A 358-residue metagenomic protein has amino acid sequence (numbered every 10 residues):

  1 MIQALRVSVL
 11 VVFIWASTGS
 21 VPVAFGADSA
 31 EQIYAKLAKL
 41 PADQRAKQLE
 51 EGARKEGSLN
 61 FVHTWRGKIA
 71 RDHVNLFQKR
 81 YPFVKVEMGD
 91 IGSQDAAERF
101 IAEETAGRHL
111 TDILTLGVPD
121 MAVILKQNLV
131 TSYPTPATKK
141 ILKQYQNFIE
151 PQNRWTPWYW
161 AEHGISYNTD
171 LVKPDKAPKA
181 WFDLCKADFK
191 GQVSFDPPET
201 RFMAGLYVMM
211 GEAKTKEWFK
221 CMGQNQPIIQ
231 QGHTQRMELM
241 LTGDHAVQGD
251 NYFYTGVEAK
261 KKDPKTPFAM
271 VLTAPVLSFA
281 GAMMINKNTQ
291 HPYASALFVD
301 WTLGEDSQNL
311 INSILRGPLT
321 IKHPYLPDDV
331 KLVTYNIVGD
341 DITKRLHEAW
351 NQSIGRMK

Functional and structural regions predicted by a protein language model:
I14-V23: C-terminal segment of classical bacterial N-terminal signal peptides
A42-R54, H63-K85, I165, E258-A259 (+1 more regions): Short, polar/charged alpha-helical segment
N60-N75, V86-E103, H109-D244: Extracytoplasmic ligand-binding site segments that recognize negatively charged/polar headgroups
D120-V123, A246-T266: A ligand-binding cleft/hinge motif common to bilobed small-molecule-binding domains
W160-A161, F219-G223, P227-Q230, D263-T289 (+1 more regions): Periplasmic-binding protein-like
G164-L171, Y207-M209, F279-A294, L310-I314: A bilobed periplasmic-binding-protein/Venus flytrap-type ligand-binding module shared by bacterial periplasmic
F189-P198, T302-P324: Periplasmic-binding protein-like
H323-K358: Extracellular/periplasmic bilobal clamshell ligand-binding domains
